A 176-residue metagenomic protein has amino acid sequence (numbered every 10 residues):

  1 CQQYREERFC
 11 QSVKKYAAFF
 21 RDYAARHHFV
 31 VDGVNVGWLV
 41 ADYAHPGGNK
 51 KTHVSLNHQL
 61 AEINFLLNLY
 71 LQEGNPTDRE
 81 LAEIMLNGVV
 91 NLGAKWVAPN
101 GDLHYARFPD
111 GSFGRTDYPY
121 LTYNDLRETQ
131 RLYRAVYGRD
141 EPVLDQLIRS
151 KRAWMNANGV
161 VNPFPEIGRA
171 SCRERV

Functional and structural regions predicted by a protein language model:
C1, S12-A17, L60-F65, A82-M85 (+2 more regions): Small-side-chain structural scaffolding
C1-Q2, H53-Y70, G114-R134: Well-ordered alpha-helical segments within folded domains of soluble proteins
R5-F9, H58-A61, G74, D78 (+3 more regions): Structural signature of alpha-solenoid helical repeat junctions
E7-V34, T77-D102, A135-P165: Long, well-ordered core segments of solenoidal/helical folds
F29-S55, A98-L126, P165-R169: Carbohydrate-binding/catalytic loop surfaces
H45-M85: Flexible, glycine-rich surface segments
Y70-Y120, N124, Q130-R131: Surface-exposed substrate-engagement region within the catalytic domains of secreted or surface-exposed extracellular
G168-V176: Conserved small/polar residues in nucleotide/adenosyl-binding loops
